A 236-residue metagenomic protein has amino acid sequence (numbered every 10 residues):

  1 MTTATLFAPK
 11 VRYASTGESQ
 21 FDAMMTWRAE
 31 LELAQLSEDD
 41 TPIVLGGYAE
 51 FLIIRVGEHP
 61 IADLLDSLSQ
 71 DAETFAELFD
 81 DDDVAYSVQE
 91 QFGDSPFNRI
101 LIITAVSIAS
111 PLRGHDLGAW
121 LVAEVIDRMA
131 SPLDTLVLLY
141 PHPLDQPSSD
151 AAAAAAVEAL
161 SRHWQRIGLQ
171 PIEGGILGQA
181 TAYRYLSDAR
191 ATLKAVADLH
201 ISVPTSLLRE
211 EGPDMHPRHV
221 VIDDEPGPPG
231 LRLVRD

Functional and structural regions predicted by a protein language model:
M1-R113, D127-L138, D145-D236: Non-catalytic substrate-recognition and accessory regions of acyl/acetyltransferase enzymes
G114-A123: Glycine-rich acyl-CoA binding loop
